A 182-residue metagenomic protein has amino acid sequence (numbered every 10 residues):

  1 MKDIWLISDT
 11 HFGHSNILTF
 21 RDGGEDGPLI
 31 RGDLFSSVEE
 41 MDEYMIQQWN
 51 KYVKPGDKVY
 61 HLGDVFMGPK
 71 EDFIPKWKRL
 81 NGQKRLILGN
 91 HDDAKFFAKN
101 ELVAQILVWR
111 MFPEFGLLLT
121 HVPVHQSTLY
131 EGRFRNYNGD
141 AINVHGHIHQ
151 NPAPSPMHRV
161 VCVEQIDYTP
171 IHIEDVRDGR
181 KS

Functional and structural regions predicted by a protein language model:
M1, K54, R79-N81, E114 (+2 more regions): Short, well-ordered coil/turn elements that cap or connect secondary structure elements
D3-I4, K58, L117, I142: Structural motif
W5-I7, F12, N16-M111: Core catalytic region of metal-dependent phosphoesterases/phosphodiesterases, especially metallo-beta-lactamase-like
N100-S182: Conserved beta-sheet core of the metallophosphoesterase superfamily
